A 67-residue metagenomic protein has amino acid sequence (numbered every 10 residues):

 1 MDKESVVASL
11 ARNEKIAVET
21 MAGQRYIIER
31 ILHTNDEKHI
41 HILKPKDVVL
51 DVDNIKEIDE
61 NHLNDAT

Functional and structural regions predicted by a protein language model:
M1-A22, I58-T67: Short glycine-rich, low-complexity segments
A17-E19, I27, V49: A general secondary-structure boundary signal
M21-Q24, L43-D47: Glycine-centered tight beta-turn/hairpin loop motif at sheet-sheet or coil-to-beta transitions
R25-L32: Short beta-strand-centered aromatic/proline hotspots
I31, D47-L63: Structured surface patches comprising rigid loops and adjacent beta-strands/short helices at the edges of well-ordered
T34-D36: Ser/Thr- and Asn-enriched, surface-exposed coil loops between beta-strands
K38-H41: Short aromatic-glycine-enriched beta-strand elements
